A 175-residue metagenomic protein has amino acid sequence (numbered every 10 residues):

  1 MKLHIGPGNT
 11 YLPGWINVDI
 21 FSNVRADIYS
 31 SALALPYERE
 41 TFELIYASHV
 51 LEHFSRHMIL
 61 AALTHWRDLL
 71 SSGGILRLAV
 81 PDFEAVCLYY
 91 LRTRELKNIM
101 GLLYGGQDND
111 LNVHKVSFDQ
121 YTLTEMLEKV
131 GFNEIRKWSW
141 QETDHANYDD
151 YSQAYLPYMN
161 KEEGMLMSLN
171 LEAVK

Functional and structural regions predicted by a protein language model:
M1-L3, M100-G101: Short, flexible coil/turn micro-motifs enriched in small/turn-prone residues
K2-L88, Y121, L171-K175: Conserved SAM-binding loop
M58-S71, I75-V174: S-adenosyl-L-methionine-dependent methyltransferase catalytic module, highlighting the catalytic core
